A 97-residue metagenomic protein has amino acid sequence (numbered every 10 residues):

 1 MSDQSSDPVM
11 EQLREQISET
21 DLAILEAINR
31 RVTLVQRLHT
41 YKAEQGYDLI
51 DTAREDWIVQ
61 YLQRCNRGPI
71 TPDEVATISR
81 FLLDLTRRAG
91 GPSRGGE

Functional and structural regions predicted by a protein language model:
M1-E97: Domain-level signature for soluble enzymes in the chorismate/prephenate branch of the shikimate pathway
